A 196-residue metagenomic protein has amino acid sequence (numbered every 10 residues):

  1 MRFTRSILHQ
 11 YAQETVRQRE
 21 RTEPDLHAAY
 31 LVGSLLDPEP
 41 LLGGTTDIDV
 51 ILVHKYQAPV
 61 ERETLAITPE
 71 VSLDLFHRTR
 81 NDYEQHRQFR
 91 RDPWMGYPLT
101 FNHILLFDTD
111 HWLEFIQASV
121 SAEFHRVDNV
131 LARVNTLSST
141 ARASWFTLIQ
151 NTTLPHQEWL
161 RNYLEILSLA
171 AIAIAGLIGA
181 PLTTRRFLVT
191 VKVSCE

Functional and structural regions predicted by a protein language model:
M1-H27, V32-F101: Metal-dependent nucleotidyltransferase catalytic core
I7, L35, I48-V53, I67 (+7 more regions): Weak global preference for isoleucine
A12, A28-A29, A58, A66 (+6 more regions): A sequence-composition feature that detects small, non-aromatic residues
R17-R19, Y83, L106-W112, Q157-W159 (+2 more regions): Short, functional N-terminal and low-complexity linear motifs
R80-W145: Internal, well-ordered alpha/beta segment that forms a basic, Gly-enriched binding/recognition surface
N129-E196: Conserved nucleotidyltransferase catalytic core and NTase-mimicking acidic/glycine-rich helix/loop elements in nucleic
